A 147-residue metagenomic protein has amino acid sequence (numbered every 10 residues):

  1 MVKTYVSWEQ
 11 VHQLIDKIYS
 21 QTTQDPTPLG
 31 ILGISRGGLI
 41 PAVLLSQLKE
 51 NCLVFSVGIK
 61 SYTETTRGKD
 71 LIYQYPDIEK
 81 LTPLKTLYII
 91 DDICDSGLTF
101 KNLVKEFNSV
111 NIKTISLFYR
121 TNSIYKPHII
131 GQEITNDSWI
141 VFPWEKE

Functional and structural regions predicted by a protein language model:
M1-E147: PRPP-associated nucleotide enzymes
